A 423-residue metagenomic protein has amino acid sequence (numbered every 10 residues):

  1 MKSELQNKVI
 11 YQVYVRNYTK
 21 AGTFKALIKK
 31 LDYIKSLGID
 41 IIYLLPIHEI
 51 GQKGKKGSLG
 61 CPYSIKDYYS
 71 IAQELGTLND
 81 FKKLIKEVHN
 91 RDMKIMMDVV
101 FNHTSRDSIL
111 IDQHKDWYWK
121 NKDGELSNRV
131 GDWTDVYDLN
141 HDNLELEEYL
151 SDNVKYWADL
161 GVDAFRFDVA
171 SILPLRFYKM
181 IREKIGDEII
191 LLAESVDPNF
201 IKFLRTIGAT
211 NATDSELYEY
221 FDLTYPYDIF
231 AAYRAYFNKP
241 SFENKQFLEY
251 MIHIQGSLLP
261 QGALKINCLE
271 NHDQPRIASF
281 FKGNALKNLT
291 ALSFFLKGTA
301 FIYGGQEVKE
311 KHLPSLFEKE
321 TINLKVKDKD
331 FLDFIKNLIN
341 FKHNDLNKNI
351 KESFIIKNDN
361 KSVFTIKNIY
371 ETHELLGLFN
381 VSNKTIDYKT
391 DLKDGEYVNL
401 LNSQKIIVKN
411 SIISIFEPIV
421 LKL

Functional and structural regions predicted by a protein language model:
M1-Y43, E49, K82, E87 (+7 more regions): Carbohydrate-interacting/catalytic domains
K2-Y11, V15-I28, S36-I39, I47-L160 (+4 more regions): Substrate-binding/active-site clefts of carbohydrate-active enzymes
R16, L45, I71, D168 (+2 more regions): Conserved residues at the C-terminal ends of beta-strands
D40, D163, D222: Receiver (REC) domain switch/active-site residues of two-component response regulators
H48, F101-S105, S171-L173, D197 (+2 more regions): Active-site-proximal loop/turn and secondary-structure-junction residues that shape catalytic pockets, frequently
D168-P260, K265, K282, L292 (+2 more regions): Active-site-proximal helices and loops of the catalytic beta/alpha 8
P275-K282: Short, solvent-exposed helix-loop connector elements
